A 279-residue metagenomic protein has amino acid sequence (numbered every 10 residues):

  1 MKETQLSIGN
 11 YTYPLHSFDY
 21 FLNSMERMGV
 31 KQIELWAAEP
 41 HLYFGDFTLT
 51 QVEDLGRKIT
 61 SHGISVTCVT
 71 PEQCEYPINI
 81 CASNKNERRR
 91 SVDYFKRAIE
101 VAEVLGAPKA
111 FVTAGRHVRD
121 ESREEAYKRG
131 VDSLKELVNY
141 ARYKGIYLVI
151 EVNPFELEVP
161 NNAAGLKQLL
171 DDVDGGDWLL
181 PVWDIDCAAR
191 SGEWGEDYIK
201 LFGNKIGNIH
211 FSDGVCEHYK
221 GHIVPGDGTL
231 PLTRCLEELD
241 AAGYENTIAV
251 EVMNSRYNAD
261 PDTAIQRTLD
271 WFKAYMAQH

Functional and structural regions predicted by a protein language model:
M1-S7, C68-C81, A114-V118: N-terminal small/glycine-rich loop or linker at the start of catalytic domains across soluble metabolic enzymes
M1-S7, L15-G29, G56, T60 (+4 more regions): Histidine-acidic metal/acid-base catalytic patches
T12-P14, A37-E39, E72-E75, A114-V118 (+4 more regions): Active-site-proximal loop/turn and secondary-structure-junction residues that shape catalytic pockets, frequently
Y20, S61-H62, I78-L180, R190 (+1 more regions): Active-site acidic/histidine proton-transfer and metal-coordination neighborhood in alpha/beta enzyme cores
L35, T67-P71, A107-A114, L148-E151 (+1 more regions): Short beta-strand segments at enzyme active-site cores
W36-I59, A114-E121: Glycine-rich, proline-tolerant flexible connector loops at the mouths of alpha/beta enzymes
E39, G45, C81-K85, G115-R116 (+1 more regions): Vicinal oxygen chelate
I59-T67: Glycine-rich, aromatic-flanked loop segments that form ligand/cofactor-binding clefts across common enzyme folds
